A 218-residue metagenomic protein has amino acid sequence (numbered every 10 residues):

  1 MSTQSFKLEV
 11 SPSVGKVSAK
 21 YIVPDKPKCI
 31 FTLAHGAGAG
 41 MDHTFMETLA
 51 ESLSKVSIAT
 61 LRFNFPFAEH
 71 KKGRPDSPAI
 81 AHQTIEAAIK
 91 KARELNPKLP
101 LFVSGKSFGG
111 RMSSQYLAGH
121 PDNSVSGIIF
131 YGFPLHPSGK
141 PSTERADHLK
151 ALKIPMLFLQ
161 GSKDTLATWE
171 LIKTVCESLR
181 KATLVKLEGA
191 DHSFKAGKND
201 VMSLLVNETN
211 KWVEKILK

Functional and structural regions predicted by a protein language model:
K7-P100, Q115, K195-G197: Serine-hydrolase catalytic machinery in alpha/beta-hydrolase-like enzymes
A37, S162-D164, G189-D191: Acidic beta-to-alpha connecting loop that harbors the catalytic carboxylate
F65-K71, P134, E188-A190: Short beta-to-alpha linker loops that shape the active-site pocket of alpha/beta-hydrolase fold enzymes
I85-A151: Primarily recognizes the serine-hydrolase "nucleophile elbow" in alpha/beta-hydrolase and SGNH/GDSL folds
L152-K153, F158-Q160, D164: Short beta-strand/loop motif that positions the catalytic acidic residue of the alpha/beta-hydrolase fold
T165-L171: Conserved alpha/beta-hydrolase "acid-adjacent" motif
S178-S193: Catalytic histidine neighborhood in serine/cysteine hydrolases with alpha/beta-hydrolase-type architecture
A190-L204: Catalytic histidine-centered segment of alpha/beta-hydrolase-like enzymes
